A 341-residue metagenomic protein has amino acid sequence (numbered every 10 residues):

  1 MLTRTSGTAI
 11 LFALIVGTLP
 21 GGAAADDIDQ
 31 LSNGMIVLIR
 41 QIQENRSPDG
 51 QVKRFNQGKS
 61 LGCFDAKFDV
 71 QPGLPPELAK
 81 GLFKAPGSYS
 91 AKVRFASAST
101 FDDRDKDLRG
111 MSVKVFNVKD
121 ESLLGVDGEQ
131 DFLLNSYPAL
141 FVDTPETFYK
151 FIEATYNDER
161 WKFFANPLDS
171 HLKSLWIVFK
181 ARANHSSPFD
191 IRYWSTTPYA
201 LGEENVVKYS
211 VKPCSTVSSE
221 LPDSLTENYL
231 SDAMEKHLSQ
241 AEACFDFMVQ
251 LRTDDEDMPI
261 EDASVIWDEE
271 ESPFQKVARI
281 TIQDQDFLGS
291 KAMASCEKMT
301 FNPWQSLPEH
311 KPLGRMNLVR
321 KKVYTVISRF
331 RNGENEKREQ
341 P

Functional and structural regions predicted by a protein language model:
M1-A9: Bacterial N-terminal signal peptides that target proteins for export
R4-T5, T18-L19, A23-A24: Predominantly soluble domains enriched in secretory-pathway, periplasmic, or organellar proteins
A9-T18: Bacterial N-terminal signal peptides
A24-P341: Active-site-adjacent core segments of small-molecule enzymes
